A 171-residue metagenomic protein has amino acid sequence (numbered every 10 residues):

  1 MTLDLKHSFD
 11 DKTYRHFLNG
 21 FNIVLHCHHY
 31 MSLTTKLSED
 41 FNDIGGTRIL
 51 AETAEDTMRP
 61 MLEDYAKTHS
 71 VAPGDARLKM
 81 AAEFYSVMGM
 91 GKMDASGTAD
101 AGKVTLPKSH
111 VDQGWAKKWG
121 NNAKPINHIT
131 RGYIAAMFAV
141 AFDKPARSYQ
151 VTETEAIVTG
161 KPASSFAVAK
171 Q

Functional and structural regions predicted by a protein language model:
M1-H128, K144-S148, E155-K161, S165-A167: N-terminal accessory segment detector
I129-F138: A conserved amphipathic terminal alpha-helix motif
K170: Conserved catalytic core of nucleotide polymerization and phosphodiester-bond processing enzymes
